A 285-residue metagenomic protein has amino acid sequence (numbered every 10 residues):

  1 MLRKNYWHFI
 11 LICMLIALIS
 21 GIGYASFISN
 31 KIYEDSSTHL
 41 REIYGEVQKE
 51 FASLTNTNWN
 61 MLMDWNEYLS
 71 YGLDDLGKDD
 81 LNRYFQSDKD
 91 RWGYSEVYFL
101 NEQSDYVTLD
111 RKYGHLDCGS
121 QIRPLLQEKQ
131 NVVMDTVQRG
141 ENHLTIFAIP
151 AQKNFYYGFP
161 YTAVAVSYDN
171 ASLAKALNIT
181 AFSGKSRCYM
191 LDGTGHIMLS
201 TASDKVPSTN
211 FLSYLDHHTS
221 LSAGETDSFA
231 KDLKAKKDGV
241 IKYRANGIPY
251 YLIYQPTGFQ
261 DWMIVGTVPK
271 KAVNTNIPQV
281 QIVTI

Functional and structural regions predicted by a protein language model:
N5-L76: Juxtamembrane extracytoplasmic/periplasmic/luminal helical "stalk" adjacent to the first N-terminal
S20, Y24, I277-T284: Hydrophobic membrane-targeting segments
L62, Y94-F99, S186-Y189: Short, hydrophobic-rich beta-strand element in sensory/regulatory alpha-beta domains
G77-W92, A163-Y214: Solvent-exposed, extracytoplasmic
Y84, L109-Q138, D204-K242: Extracytoplasmic/periplasmic sensor domains and loops in membrane signaling proteins
V97, E102-T180: Extracytoplasmic/periplasmic ligand-binding sensor regions of membrane-associated signaling proteins
K153, V166-L177, T194, D204 (+3 more regions): Helix-start (N-cap) segments at beta->loop->alpha junctions that couple sensory/regulatory domains to adjoining helices
D216-I282: Extracellular/periplasmic juxtamembrane segments that couple receptor/chemosensory ectodomains to their
